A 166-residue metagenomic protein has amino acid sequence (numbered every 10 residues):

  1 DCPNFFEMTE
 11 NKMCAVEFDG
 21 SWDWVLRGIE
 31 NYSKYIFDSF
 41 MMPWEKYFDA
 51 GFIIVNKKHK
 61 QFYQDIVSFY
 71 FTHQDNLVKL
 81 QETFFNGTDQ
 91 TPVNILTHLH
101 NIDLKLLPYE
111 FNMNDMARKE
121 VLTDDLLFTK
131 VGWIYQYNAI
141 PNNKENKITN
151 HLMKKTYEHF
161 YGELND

Functional and structural regions predicted by a protein language model:
D1-D166: Glycosyltransferase catalytic domains, chiefly GT-A lineage
